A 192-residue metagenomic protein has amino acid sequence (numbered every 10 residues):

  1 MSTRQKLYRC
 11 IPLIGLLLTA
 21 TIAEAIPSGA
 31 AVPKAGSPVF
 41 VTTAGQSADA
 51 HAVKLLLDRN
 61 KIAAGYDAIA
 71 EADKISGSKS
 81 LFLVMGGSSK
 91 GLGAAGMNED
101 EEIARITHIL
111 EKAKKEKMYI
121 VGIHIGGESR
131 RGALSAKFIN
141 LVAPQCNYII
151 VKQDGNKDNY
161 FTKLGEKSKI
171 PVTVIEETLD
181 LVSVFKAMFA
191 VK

Functional and structural regions predicted by a protein language model:
S2-I14: Bacterial N-terminal signal peptides that target proteins for export
I11-E24: Bacterial N-terminal signal peptides
I26-P33, F40, V151, G155-K192: Charged, low-complexity C-terminal accessory regions
V32-R59: Short, charged N-terminal beta->alpha structural module
L57-G77: A short, well-structured beta->alpha microelement
G93-E116, G165-V172: A short, gly/pro- and small-residue-rich
E102-A136, L179-K192: Ser/Thr/Gly-rich flexible loops in soluble cytosolic domains mediating phosphotransfer, phosphorylation
R131-K163: Structural recognition of alpha->loop->beta junctions
